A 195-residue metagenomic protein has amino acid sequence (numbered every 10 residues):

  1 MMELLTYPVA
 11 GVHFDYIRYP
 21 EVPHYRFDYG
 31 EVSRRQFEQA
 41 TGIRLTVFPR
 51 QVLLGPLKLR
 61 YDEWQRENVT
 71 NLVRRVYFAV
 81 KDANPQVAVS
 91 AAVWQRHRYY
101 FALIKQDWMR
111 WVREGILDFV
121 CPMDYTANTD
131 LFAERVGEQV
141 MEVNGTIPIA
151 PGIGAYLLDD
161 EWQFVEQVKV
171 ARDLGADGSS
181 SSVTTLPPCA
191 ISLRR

Functional and structural regions predicted by a protein language model:
M1-R110, E114: Polysaccharide-binding and catalytic clefts of secreted carbohydrate-active enzymes
P20-T46, A133-P151, C189-R195: Short acidic, glycine/proline-enriched helix-loop-strand junctions
E31-S33, W108-R110, Q139-M141, K169-D173: Short, low-complexity, polar/charged sequence segments that are solvent-exposed and flexible
N71-R74, Q106, E134, W162 (+1 more regions): Short, contiguous clusters of charged residues that form electrostatic/catalytic patches at enzyme active sites, used
V73-P85, G137-G145, R172: Surface-exposed amphipathic alpha-helices with a cationic face
I116-A133, Q139, I147-R195: Substrate-binding cleft of secreted/luminal carbohydrate-active enzymes
